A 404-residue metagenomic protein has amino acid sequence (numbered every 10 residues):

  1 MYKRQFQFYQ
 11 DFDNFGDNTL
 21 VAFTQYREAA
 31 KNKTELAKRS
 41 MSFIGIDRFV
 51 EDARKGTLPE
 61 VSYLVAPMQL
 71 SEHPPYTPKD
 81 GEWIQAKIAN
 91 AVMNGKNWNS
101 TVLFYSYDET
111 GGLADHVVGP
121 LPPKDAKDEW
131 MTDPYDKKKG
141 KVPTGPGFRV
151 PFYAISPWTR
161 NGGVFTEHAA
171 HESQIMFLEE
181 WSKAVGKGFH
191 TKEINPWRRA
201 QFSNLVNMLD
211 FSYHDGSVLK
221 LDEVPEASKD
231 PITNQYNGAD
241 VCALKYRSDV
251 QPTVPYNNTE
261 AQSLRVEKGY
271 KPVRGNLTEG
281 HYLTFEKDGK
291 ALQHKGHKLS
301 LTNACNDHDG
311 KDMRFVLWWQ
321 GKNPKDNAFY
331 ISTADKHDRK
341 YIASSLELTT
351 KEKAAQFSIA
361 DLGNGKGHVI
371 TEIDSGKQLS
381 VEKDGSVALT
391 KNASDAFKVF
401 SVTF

Functional and structural regions predicted by a protein language model:
K3-D338, S345-G376, E382-F404: N-terminal pro-sequences and low-complexity stem/linker regions of secreted or lumenal proteins
